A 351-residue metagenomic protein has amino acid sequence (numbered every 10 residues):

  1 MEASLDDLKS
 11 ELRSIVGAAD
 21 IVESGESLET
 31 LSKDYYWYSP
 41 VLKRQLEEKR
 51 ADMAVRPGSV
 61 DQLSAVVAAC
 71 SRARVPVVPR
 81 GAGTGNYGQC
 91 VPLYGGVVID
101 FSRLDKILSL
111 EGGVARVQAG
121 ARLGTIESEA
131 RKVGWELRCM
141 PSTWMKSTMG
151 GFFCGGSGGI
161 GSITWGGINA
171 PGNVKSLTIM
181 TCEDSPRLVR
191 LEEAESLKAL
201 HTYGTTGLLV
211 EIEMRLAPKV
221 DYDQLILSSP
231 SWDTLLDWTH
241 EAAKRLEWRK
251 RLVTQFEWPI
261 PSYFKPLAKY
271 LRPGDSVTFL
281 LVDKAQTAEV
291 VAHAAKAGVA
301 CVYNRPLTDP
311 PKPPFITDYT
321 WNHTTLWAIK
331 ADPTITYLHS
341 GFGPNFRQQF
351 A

Functional and structural regions predicted by a protein language model:
M1-A68, T84-G113, I260, F264-P266 (+2 more regions): N-terminal flexible segment immediately upstream of the FAD-binding catalytic core in FAD-dependent oxidoreductases
E2-A3, L227-L235, H339-Q348: Short, surface-exposed ligand-recognition loops at beta-strand->loop->(often short) alpha-helix junctions that present
D7-A19, A65-A73, E129, W238-L246 (+2 more regions): Generic non-transmembrane alpha-helical segments
L31-D34, H240-A351: C-terminal substrate-recognition/cap domain of FAD-linked oxidoreductases
M53-G58, D223-S228, T278-F279: Short, well-ordered beta-strand elements within core beta-sheets of diverse protein domains
A82-T84, S142: Short, ordered loop/turn segments at secondary-structure junctions
K106-L108, A119, L123-G124, S128-E247 (+1 more regions): FAD-binding subdomain of flavoenzyme oxidoreductases
